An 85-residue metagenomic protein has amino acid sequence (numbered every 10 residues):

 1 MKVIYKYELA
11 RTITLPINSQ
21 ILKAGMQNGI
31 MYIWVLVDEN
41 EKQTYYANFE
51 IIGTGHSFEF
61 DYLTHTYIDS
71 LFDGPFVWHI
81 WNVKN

Functional and structural regions predicted by a protein language model:
M1-N85: Catalytic phosphate/metal-binding cores of nucleic-acid and nucleotide-processing enzymes, i.e., regions that mediate
